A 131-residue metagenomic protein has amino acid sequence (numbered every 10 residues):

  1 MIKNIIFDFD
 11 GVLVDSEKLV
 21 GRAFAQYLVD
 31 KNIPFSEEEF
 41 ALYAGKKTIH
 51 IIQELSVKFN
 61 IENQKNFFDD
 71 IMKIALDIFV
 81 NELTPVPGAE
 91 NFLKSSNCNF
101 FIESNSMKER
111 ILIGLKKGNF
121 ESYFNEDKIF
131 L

Functional and structural regions predicted by a protein language model:
M1-A41, K58: Active-site neighborhood of HAD-like aspartate-dependent phosphohydrolases
L19, K47-H50, E109-R110: Short alpha-helical
Y27-L28, K47-I61, G114: Helix-loop "lid/cap" segments that line or gate small-molecule binding pockets
P34, L55-N91: Metal-dependent phosphoesterase signature
A44: PIN/NYN-family metal-dependent endoribonuclease catalytic core
D77-I102, K108, L112: Short, acidic loop-to-helix structural element flanking the phosphoryl-transfer center in phosphate-processing enzymes
M107-L131: Substrate-recognition "cap/lid" segment bordering the active-site pocket of phosphatases
